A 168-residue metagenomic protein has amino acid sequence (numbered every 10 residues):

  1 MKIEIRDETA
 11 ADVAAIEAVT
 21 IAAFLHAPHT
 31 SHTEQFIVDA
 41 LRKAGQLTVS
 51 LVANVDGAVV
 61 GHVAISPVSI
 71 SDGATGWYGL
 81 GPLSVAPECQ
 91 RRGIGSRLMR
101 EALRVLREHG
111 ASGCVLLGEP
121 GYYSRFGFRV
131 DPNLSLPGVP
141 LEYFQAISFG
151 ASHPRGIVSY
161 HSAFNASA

Functional and structural regions predicted by a protein language model:
M1-A11: Conserved N-terminal entry element of GNAT/NAT acetyltransferase domains
T9-A23, H153-A168: A short, well-structured alpha-helix characteristic of acyl/acetyltransferase catalytic modules
E17, F24-P67: Active-site rim helix/loop that mediates acceptor-substrate recognition in acyltransferases
T48, P140-Q145: Short hydrophobic/aromatic beta-strand or adjacent loop that forms the aromatic wall/cage of a ligand/substrate-binding
D56-G57, E88, S148-S152: Short loop segments at secondary-structure junctions
A74-P87: Conserved acetyl-CoA binding element of GNAT-fold acetyltransferases
V85, R91-R104, L116: Conserved acetyl-CoA-binding loop-helix of GNAT-fold acetyltransferases
E108-S112, L117-L141: Conserved active-site alpha-helix within GNAT-family acetyltransferase domains
